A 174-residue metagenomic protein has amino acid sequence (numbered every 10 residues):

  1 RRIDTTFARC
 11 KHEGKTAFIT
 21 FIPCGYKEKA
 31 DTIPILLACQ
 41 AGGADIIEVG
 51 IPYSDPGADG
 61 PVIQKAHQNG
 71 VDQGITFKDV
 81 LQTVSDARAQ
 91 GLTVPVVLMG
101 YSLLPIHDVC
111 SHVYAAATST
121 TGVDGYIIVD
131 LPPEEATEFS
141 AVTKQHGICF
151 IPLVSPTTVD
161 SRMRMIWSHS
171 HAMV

Functional and structural regions predicted by a protein language model:
R1-C10, K29, Y53-K65, D72-S85 (+3 more regions): Active-site-adjacent beta->alpha loops and helix N-cap segments on the catalytic face of soluble alpha/beta enzymes
D4-K27, G60-A66, A87-M99: N-terminal small/glycine-rich loop or linker at the start of catalytic domains across soluble metabolic enzymes
R9-A17, G42-G57: N-terminal glycine-rich anion-binding loops that anchor highly charged ligand groups
F18-T32, P95-C110, F150-T158: Active-site mouth loops of central-metabolism enzymes
I19, D45-E48, I127, V174: Conserved beta-strand positions in the central sheet of alpha/beta enzyme cores
T20, C39, I47-G50, T118 (+1 more regions): Conserved, mostly hydrophobic/aromatic
G43, T118-D124, K144-I151, S168-V174: Glycine-enriched alpha-helix->loop->beta-strand junction motifs that scaffold or abut catalytic
Q90-L131: Hydrophobic alpha-helical segments and helix pairs
